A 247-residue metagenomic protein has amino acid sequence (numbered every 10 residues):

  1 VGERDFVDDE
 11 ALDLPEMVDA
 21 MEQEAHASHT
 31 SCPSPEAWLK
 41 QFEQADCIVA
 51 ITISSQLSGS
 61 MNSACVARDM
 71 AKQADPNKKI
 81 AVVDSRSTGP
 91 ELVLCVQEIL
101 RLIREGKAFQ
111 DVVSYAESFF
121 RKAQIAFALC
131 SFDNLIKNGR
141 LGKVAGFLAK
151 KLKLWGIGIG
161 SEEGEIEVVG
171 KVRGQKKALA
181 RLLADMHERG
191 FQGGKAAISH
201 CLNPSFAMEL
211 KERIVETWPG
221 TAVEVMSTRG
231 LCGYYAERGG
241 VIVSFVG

Functional and structural regions predicted by a protein language model:
V1-R4, L57-S60, A64-D69, A81 (+2 more regions): Mixed-charge interfacial surface used for oligomerization/domain docking and macromolecular partner engagement
V1-S34: N-terminal glycine-rich anion-binding loop in soluble enzyme alpha/beta folds
Q23-E24, Q44-A45, I51, K122 (+1 more regions): Structured helix-beta-strand junction loops
P33-A74: Active-site cofactor/cluster-binding pocket
A45-D46, D75, G190, W218: A structural signal for short coil/turn segments at secondary-structure junctions
T52, A81-V82: A glycine-rich beta-strand to alpha-helix segment that forms a phosphate/ribose-binding loop at ligand/cofactor sites
D75-A81: Ligand-binding "clamshell"
